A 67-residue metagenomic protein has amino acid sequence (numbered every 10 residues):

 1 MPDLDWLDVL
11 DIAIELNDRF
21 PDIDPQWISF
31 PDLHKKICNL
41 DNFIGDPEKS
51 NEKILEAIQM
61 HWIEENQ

Functional and structural regions predicted by a protein language model:
M1-D24: N-terminal acidic leader/helix
V9, A13, F30-L33, N51 (+1 more regions): Short runs of predominantly hydrophobic/aromatic residues within well-ordered alpha helices that form helix-helix
D11, N39, A57-Q67: Charge-dense, helix-prone N-terminal extensions
R19-N42, K49: Amphipathic, hydrophobic secondary-structure cores in small proteins
F43-H61: Short, charged early-sequence alpha-helical segments and their helix-coil boundaries
